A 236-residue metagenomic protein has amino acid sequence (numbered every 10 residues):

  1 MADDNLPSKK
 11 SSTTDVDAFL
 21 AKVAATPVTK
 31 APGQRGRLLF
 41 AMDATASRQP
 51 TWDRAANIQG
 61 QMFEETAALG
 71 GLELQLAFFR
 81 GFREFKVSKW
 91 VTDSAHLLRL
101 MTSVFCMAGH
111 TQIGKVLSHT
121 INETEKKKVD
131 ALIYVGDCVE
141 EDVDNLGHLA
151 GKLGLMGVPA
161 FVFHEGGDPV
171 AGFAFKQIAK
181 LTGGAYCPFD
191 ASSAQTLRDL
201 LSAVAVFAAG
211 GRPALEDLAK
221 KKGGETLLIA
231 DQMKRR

Functional and structural regions predicted by a protein language model:
M1-P32: Von Willebrand factor
P32-K89, V116, A131-V135: Von Willebrand factor
M62-E65, H148-M156: Catalytic-core regions built around general acid/base machinery
D93-A131, V139-D144, G166, V170-K176: Von Willebrand factor
K128-G136, H148, K176, K180 (+3 more regions): Extended, alpha-helix-rich binding/interface surfaces that flank or overlap catalytic cores and mediate recognition
M156, L181-T182: Short, structured coil segments at secondary-structure junctions
P159-F163, A185-F189: Short hydrophobic alpha-helical runs that function as membrane-insertion/retention elements
Y186-R236: C-terminal "exit" segments of structured domains
